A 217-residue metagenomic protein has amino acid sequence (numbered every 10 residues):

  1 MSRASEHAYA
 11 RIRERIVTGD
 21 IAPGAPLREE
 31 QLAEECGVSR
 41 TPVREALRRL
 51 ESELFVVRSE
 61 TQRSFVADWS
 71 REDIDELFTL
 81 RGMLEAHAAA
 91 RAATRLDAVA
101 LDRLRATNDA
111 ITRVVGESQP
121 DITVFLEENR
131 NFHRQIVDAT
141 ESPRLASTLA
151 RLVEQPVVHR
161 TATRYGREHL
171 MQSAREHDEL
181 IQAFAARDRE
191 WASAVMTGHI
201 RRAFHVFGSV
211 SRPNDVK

Functional and structural regions predicted by a protein language model:
M1-T94, V99, G208-K217: Short linear motifs at protein or domain termini
S2, E6, A174, E190: Electropositive phosphate-/nucleotide-binding environments in soluble metabolic enzymes
E45, E85, N129, H177 (+1 more regions): Acidic active-site catalytic centers that drive phospho-/nucleotidyl reactions and related ester hydrolyses
A98-A162, A174-A183, W191-R201, H205: Conserved amphipathic alpha-helical segments that form helical-bundle/coiled-coil interaction surfaces
H169-M171: Active-site loop of classical SDR/Rossmann-like NAD(P)-dependent oxidoreductases, centered on the catalytic Tyr-X3-Lys
